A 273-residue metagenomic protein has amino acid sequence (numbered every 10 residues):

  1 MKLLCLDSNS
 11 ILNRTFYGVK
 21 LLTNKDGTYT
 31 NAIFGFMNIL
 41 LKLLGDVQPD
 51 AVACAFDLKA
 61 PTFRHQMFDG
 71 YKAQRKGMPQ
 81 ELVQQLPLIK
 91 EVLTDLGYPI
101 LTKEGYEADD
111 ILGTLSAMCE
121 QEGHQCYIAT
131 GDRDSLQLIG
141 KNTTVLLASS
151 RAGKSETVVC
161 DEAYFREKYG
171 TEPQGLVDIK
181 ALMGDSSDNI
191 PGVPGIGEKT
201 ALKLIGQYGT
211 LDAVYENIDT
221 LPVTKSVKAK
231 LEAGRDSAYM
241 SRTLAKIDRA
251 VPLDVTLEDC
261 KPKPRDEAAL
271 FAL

Functional and structural regions predicted by a protein language model:
M1-A53, D57, F63-F68: Non-catalytic, usually N-terminal nucleic-acid engagement modules in DNA/RNA processing proteins
S8, F56-L58, E104, T130-G131: Glycine-rich, histidine-containing beta strand-loop boundary motifs that form or position
T23-N24, A73-D254: Extended two-metal-dependent nuclease catalytic cores across DNA- and RNA-processing enzymes
V255, C260: Acyl-group handling in specialized metabolite and lipid biosynthesis
P262-R265: Terminal amphipathic helices with adjacent charged low-complexity linkers/tails
A268-L273: Long, highly charged low-complexity segments
